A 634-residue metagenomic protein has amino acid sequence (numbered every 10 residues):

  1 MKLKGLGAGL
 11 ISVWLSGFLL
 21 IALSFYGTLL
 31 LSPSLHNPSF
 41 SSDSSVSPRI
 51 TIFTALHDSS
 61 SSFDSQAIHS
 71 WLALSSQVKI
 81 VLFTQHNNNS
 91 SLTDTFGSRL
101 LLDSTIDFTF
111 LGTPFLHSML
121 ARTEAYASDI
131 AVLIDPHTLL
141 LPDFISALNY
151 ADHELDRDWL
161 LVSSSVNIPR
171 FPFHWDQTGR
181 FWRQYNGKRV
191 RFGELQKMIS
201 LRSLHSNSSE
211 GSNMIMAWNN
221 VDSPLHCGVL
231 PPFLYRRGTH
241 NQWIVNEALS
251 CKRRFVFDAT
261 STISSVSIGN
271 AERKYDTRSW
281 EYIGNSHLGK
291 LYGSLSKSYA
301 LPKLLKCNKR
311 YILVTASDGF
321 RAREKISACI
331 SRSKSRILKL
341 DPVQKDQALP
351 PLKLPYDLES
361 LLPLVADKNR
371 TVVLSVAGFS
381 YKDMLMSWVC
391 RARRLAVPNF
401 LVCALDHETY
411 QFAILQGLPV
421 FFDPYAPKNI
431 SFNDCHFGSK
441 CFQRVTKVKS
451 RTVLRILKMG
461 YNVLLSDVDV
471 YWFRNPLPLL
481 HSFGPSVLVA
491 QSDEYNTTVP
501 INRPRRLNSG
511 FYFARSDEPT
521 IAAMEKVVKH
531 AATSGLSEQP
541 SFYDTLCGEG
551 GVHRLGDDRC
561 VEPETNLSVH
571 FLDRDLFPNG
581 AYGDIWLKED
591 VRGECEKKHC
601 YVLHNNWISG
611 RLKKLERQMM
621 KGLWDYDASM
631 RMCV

Functional and structural regions predicted by a protein language model:
K2-F40: N-terminal signal-anchor transmembrane helix specifying type II single-pass membrane topology of secretory-pathway
I50-S60, V373-G378: A conserved hydrophobic helix/loop-capping motif in glycosyltransferases and polysaccharide synthases
D64-V78, R391-N399: Short, acidic, metal-binding catalytic loop of nucleotide-sugar glycosyltransferases
L82-I134, L141-I145, E408-M459: Active-site-proximal specificity loops/subdomain of glycosyltransferases
T84-N89, S165-I168, V221, A404-Y410 (+1 more regions): Short, polar loop motifs at secondary-structure junctions
L120, E124, T138-S250, I326 (+1 more regions): Conserved catalytic core of nucleotide-sugar-dependent glycosyltransferases
I134-L139, N462-Y471: The conserved acidic donor/metal-binding loop of glycosyltransferases
L195-Y311, G319, F513-V634: Catalytic core and acceptor-binding pocket of nucleotide-sugar-dependent glycosyltransferases
